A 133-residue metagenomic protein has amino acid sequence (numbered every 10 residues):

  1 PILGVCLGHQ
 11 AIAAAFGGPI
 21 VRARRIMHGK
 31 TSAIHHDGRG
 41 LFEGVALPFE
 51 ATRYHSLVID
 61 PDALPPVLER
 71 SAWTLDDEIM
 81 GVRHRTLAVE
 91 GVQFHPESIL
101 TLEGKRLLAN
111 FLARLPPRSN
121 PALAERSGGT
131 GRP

Functional and structural regions predicted by a protein language model:
P1-G44, L108-N110: Cysteine-nucleophile active-site neighborhood
A15-F16, R24, V45-A46, A63 (+2 more regions): Short, flexible helix/strand-to-coil boundary loops that buttress conserved ligand/catalytic motifs in alpha/beta
G38, P61, L115-S119: A general structural signal marking secondary-structure boundaries and capping sites
G40-T86: Catalytic beta-strand/loop cores that center a nucleophilic Ser/Cys/Thr and support acyl-enzyme chemistry
A51, E90-F94: Active-site-proximal beta-strand elements of phosphoester/diester hydrolases
V58, E97-I99: Short histidine/acidic/glycine/proline-rich micro-motifs that form metal- and phosphate-coordinating active-site loops
I99-P133: Acyltransferase
